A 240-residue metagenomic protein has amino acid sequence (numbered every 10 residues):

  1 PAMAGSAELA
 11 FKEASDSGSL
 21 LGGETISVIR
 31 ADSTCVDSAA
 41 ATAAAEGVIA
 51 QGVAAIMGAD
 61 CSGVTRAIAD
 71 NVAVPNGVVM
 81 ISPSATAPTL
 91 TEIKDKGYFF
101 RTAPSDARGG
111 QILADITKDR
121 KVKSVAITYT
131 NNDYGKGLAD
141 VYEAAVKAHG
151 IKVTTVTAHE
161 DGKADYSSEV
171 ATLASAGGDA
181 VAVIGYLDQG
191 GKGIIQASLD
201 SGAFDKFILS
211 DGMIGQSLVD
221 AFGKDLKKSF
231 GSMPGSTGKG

Functional and structural regions predicted by a protein language model:
P1-G5, G18-L90, T102, H159-A164 (+1 more regions): Beta-alpha junction/loop-to-helix N-cap segments that form part of ligand/metal-binding clefts
P1-L20, D140-K147: Short, polar/charged alpha-helical segment
S27, K123-A126, D179-A180: Residues that mark the start of a beta-strand
D32-T34, T130-N131, L187, G235: Residue-level signal for short, function-critical loop segments
V53-T157, K206-G231, T237: Extracytoplasmic ligand/sensor domains, especially the bilobed periplasmic-binding protein
M57, A180-I184: Structural motif
V141-E143, L187-G191, S236-G240: Extracellular/periplasmic ligand-binding modules, especially the Venus flytrap/periplasmic-binding
